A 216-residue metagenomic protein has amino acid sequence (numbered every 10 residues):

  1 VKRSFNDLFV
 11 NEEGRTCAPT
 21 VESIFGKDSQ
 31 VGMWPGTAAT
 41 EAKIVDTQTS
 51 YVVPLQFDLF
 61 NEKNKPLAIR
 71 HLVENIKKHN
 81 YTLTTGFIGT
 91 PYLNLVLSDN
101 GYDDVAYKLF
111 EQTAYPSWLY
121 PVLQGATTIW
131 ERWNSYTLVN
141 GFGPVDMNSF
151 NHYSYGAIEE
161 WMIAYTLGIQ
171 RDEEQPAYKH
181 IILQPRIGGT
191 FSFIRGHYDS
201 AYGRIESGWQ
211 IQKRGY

Functional and structural regions predicted by a protein language model:
V1-F142: Catalytic cores of carbohydrate-active enzymes
R3, D104-Y216: Non-catalytic C-terminal accessory modules of carbohydrate-active enzymes
